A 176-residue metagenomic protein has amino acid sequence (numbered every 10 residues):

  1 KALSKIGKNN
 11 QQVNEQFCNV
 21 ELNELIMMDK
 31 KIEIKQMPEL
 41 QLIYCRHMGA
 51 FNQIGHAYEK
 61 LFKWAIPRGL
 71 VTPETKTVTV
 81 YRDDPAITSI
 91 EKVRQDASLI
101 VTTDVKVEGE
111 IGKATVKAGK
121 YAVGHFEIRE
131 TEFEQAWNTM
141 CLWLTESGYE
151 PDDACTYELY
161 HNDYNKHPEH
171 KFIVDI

Functional and structural regions predicted by a protein language model:
A2-I176: A solvent-exposed interaction/effector surface
